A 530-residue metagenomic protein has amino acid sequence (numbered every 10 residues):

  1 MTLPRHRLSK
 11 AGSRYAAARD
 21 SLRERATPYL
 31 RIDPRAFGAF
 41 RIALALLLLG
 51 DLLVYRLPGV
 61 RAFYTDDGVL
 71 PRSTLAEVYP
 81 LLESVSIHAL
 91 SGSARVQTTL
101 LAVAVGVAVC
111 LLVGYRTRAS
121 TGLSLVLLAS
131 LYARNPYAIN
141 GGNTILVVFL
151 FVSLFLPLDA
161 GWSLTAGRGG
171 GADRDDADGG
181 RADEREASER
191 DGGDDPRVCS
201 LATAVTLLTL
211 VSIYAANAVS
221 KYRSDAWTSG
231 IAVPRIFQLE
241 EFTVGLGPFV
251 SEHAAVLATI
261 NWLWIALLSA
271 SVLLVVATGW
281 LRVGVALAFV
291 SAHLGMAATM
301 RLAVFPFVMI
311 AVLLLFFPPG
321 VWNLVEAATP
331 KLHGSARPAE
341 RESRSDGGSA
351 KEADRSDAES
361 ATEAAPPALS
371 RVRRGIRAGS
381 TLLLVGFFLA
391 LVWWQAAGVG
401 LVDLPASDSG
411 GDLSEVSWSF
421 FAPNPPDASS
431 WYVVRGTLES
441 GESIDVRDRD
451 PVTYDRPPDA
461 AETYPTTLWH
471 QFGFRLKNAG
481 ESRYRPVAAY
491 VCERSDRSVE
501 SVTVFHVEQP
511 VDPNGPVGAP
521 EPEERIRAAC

Functional and structural regions predicted by a protein language model:
M1-L267, L274-C530: Alpha-helical membrane-anchoring segments
